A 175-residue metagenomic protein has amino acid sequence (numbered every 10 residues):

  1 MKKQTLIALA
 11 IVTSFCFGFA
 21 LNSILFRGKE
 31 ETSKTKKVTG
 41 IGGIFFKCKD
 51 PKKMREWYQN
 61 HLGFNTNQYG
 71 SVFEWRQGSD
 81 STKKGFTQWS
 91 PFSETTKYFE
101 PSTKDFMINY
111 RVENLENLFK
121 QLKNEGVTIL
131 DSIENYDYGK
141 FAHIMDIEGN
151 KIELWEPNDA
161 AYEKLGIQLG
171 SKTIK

Functional and structural regions predicted by a protein language model:
M1-Q4: Positively charged n-region of N-terminal signal peptides that target proteins for export
A10-G18: Hydrophobic membrane-insertion alpha-helices, especially the h-region of bacterial N-terminal signal peptides
F17, N22-G40, Q68-Y69, F119-K175: Vicinal oxygen chelate
T35-T39, F45-S90: Core segments of cupin and vicinal oxygen chelate
I41-K49, T96-K123, K140-M145, N150: Vicinal oxygen chelate
Q77, S93, E156-N158: Residue-level signal for short segments within beta-strands and strand-turn junctions of well-structured beta-sheet
F92-Y98, Y162-E163: A short, acidic/glycine-rich surface segment
